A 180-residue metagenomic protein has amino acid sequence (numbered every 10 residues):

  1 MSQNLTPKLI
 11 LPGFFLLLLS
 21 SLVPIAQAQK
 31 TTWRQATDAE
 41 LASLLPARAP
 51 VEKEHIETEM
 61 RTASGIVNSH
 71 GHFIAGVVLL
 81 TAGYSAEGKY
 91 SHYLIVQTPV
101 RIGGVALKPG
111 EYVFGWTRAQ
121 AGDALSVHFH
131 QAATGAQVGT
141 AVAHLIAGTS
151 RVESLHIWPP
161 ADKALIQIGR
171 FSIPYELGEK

Functional and structural regions predicted by a protein language model:
M1-P7: N-terminal secretory signal peptides that target proteins for export/translocation
P12-S21: Bacterial N-terminal signal peptides
A26-S85, A133-K180: Primarily secretory-pathway and cell-envelope proteins
H72-I74, E87-S91, L107-P109, G122-A124: Extracytoplasmic
S91-R101: Conserved interaction-surface patches within small, structured recognition/assembly domains
K108-T117: A short tyrosine-centered beta-strand micro-motif
W116-Q137, H144: Compact nucleic-acid interaction/catalytic patches
